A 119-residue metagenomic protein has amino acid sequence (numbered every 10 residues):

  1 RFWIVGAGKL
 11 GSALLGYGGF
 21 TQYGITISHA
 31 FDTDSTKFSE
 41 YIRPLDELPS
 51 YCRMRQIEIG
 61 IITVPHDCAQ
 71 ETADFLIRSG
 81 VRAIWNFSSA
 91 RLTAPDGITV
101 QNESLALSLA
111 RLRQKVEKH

Functional and structural regions predicted by a protein language model:
R1-K37: Glycine-rich adenosine-cofactor-binding loop
F38-H119: Phosphate-bearing ligand-interacting subdomains that bind or position ATP/ADP/UDP/GDP/NAD(P) or nucleotide-linked
